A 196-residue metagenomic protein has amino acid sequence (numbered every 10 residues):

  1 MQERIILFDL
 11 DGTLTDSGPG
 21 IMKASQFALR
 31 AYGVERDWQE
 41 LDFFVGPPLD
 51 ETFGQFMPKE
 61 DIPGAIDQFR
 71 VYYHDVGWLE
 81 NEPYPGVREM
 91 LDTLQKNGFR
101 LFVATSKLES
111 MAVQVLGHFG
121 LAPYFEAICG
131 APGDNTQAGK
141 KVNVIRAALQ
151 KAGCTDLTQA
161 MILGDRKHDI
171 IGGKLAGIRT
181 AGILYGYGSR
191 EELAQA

Functional and structural regions predicted by a protein language model:
Q2-E89: N-terminal helical cap/lid subdomain that shapes the substrate entry/recognition surface in HAD-like hydrolases
R4-I5, K140-I170: Conserved Lys-Pro-Asp/Glu-containing loop-to-beta segment of HAD-superfamily phosphomonoesterases, centered on
E35, L121-E126, T155: Conserved H-loop
E40, A122-Q137: A short, structured active-site edge motif that brings together acidic residues
F44, E82-G86, K107, D165 (+1 more regions): Short beta->alpha linker loops
R88-K96, L149, I170-K174: Surface-exposed amphipathic alpha-helices with a cationic face
M90-L116: Substrate-recognition element of Asp-dependent hydrolases with the DxDx(T/V) motif
I162-A196: Acidic, Mg2+-coordinating phosphoryl-transfer loop and its flanking beta/alpha structural elements, shared across
